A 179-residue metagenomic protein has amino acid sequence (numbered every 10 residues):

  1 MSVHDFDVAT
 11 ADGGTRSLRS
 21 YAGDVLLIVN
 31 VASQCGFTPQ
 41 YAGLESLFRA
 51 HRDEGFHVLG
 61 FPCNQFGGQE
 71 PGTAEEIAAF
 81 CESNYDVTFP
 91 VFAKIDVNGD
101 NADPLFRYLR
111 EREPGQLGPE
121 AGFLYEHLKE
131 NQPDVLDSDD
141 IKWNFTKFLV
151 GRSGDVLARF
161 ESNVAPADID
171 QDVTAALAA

Functional and structural regions predicted by a protein language model:
M1-R19, P39: N-terminal "domain-start" segment that seeds a small globular fold
V3-H4, L26, N144-T146: Short loop/turn microsegments at loop-to-beta-strand junctions
D24-L26, S33-Q34, T38-F61, C81-Y85: Conserved helix-turn-beta segment immediately C-terminal to the redox Cys motif in thioredoxin-like folds
R52-T73, T88-G99: Thiol-based oxidoreductase modules, predominantly thioredoxin-like and allied folds used for disulfide exchange
F80-E82, D86-V164: Thiol/selenol-based redox catalytic cores and closely related redox-interacting motifs
L157-A178: Non-catalytic, surface beta->alpha helical segment in thiol-disulfide oxidoreductase systems
